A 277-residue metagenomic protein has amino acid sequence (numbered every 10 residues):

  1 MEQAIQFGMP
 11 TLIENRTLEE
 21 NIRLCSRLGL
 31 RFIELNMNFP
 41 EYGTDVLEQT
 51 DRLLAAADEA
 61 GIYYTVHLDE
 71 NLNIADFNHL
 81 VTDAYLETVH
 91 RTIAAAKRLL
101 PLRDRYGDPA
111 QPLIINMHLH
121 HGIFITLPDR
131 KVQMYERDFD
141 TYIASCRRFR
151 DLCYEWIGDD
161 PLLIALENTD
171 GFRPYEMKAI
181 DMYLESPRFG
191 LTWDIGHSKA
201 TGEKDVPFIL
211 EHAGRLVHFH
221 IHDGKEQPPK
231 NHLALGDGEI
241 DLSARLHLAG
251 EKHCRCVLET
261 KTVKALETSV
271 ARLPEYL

Functional and structural regions predicted by a protein language model:
M1-A94: N-terminal pre-domain/capping segments
Q3-T11, I33-L35, Y64-L68, L113-M117 (+4 more regions): Hydrophobic faces of well-ordered beta-strands that scaffold small-molecule active sites in alpha/beta enzyme cores
P10-E20, N36-Q49, L72-F77, I123-I125 (+5 more regions): Acidic-and-aromatic substrate-binding clefts and catalytic sites of carbohydrate-active enzymes
L18-S26, V46-L47, L127-D129, Y142-C153 (+3 more regions): Distinct, well-ordered alpha-helical segments
L24-C25, A57, T92, A96-L99 (+4 more regions): Generic structural signal for hydrophobic
D51-L68, S145-W156, L242-L248: Alpha-helix-loop-beta-strand connector modules within alpha/beta enzyme cores
D58-E59, I74-G190: Active-site acidic/histidine proton-transfer and metal-coordination neighborhood in alpha/beta enzyme cores
D76, D83, R188-T192, H197-R255: Gly/Pro-rich active-site loop or hairpin
